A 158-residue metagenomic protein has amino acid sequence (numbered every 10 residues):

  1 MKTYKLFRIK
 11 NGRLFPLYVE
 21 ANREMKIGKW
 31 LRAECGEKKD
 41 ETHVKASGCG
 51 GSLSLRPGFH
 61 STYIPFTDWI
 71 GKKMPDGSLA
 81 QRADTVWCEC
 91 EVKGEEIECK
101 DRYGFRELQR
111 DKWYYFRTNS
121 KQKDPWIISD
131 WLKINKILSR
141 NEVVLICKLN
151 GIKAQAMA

Functional and structural regions predicted by a protein language model:
M1-A46, D68-G71, P75-A158: Active-site and NAD+-binding cores of ADP-ribose-processing enzymes
S47-M74: Extended catalytic/binding region for NAD+/ADP-ribose chemistry, centered on the ART fold
